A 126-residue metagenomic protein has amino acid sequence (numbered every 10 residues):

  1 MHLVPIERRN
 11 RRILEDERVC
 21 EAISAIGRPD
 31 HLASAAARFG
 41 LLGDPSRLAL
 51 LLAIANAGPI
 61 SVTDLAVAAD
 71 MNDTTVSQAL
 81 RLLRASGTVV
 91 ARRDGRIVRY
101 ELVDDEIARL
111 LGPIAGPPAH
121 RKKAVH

Functional and structural regions predicted by a protein language model:
M1-L42, H126: N-terminal leader segment of winged-helix/HTH proteins
A25-N72, D94, V98-D105: N-terminal helix-turn-helix DNA-binding core of bacterial DNA-binding proteins
V67, R84-A85: Alpha-helical residues within the helix-turn-helix
L80-R81: Short, hydrophobic-biased segments on the C-terminal half of alpha helices that form "recognition helices"
D105-L111: Short, charged/polar, Gly/Pro-enriched secondary-structure boundary elements
L111-H126: Short, charged, intrinsically disordered terminal tails
